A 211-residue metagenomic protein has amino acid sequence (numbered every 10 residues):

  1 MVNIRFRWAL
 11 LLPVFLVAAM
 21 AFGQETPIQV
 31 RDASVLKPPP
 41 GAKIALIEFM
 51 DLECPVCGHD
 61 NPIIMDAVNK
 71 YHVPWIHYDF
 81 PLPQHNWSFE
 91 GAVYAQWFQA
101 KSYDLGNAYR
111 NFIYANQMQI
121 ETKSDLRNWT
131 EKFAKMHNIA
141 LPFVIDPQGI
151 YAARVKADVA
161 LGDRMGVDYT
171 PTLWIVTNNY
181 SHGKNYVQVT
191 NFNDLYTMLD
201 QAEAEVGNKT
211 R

Functional and structural regions predicted by a protein language model:
V2-L10: Bacterial N-terminal signal peptides that target proteins for export
A9-A19: Bacterial N-terminal signal peptides
A21-E25: Boundary at the C-terminal end of the N-terminal hydrophobic targeting segment
T26-I44: A short beta-strand-turn-helix
P38-G41, V68-K70, W87, R164-Y169: Extracellular/periplasmic catalytic domains that process cell-envelope and extracellular macromolecules
I47, L52, G58-F133: Structural alpha/beta surface segment adjacent to cysteine/selenocysteine redox centers across thiol/disulfide enzymes
E131-R211: C-terminal cap of thioredoxin/glutaredoxin-like
